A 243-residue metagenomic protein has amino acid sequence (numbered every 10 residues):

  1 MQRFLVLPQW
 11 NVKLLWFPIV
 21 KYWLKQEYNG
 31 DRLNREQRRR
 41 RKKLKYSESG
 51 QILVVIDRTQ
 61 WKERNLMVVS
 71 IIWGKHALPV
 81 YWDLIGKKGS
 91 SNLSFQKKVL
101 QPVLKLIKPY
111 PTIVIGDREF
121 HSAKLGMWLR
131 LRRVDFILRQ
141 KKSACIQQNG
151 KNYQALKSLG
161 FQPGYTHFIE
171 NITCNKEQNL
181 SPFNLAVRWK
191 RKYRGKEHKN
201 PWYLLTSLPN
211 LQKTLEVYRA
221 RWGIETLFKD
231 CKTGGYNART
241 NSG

Functional and structural regions predicted by a protein language model:
M1-Q9: Low-complexity, highly charged intrinsically disordered N-terminal segments that act as targeting/localization
V12-I19, G30-Q37, R41-I52, E63 (+1 more regions): Single, function-defining residue in the core of a domain
V55-M67: An active-site-proximal beta-strand-loop segment
S70: Acidic (Asp/Glu)-rich catalytic clusters
